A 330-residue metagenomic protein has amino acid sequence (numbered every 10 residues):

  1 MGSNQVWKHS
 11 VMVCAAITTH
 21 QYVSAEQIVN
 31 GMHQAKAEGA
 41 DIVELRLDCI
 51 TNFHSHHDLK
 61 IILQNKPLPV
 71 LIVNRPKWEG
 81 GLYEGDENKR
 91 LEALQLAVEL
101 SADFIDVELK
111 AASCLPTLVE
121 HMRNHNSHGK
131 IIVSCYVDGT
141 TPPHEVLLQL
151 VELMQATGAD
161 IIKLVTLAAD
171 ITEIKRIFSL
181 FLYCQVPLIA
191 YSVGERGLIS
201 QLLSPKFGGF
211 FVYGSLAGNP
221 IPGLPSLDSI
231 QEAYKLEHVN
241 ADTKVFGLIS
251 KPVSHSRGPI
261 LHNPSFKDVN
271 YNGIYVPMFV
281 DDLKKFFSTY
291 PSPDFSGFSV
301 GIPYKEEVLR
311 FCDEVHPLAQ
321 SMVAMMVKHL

Functional and structural regions predicted by a protein language model:
M1-V13, E232-D242: Eukaryotic N-terminal low-complexity, Ser/Thr- and Lys/Arg-rich leader segments that predominantly function as
S3-E145, A159: Active-site beta->alpha loop and helix N-cap motifs at the rims of alpha/beta catalytic domains
I17-V23, Y136-D138, V165-A168, V276-L283: Short beta->alpha junction loops
S24-Q27, P143, L147, E173 (+1 more regions): Structural motif
L71-N74, V133-C135, A190, L318-H329: Short beta-strand elements of ligand-binding domains
F104, K110-K244: Catalytic alpha/beta core domains of metabolic enzymes, predominantly
T243-L330: Phosphate/diphosphate ligand-binding glycine-rich loop within oxidoreductases
